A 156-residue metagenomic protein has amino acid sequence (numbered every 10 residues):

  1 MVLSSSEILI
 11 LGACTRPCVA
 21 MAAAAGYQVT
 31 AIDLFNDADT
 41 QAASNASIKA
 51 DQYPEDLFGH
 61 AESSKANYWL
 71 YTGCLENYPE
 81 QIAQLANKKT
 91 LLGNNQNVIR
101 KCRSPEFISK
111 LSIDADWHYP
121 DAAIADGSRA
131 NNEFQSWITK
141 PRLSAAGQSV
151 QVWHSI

Functional and structural regions predicted by a protein language model:
M1-F107: ATP-binding N-terminal substructure of ATP-dependent carboxylate-amine bond-forming enzymes
K101-I156: Active-site nucleotide/adenylate-binding loops and adjacent lid/helix of ATP-dependent enzymes
